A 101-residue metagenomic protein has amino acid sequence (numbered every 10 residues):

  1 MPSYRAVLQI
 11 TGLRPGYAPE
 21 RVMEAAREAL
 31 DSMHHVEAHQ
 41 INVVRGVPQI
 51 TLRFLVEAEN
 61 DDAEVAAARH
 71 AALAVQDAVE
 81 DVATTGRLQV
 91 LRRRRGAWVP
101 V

Functional and structural regions predicted by a protein language model:
M1, R27-D31, V43-Q49: Glycine/serine-rich loop-strand microenvironments at binding/catalytic pocket rims
M1-S3, T11-P15, D81-V101: Short, charged, intrinsically disordered terminal tails
Y4-L8, I50-L52: Hydrophobic residues positioned within well-ordered beta-strands of beta-sheet architectures
P15-Y17, D61: Intrinsically disordered, low-complexity acidic/polar segments
Y17-H35: Short amphipathic alpha-helix segments
A26-L30, A72-E80: Short, non-transmembrane amphipathic alpha-helical segments
H34-V43, T84-R92: Short beta-strand elements
H35-H70, A74: Short, intrinsically disordered low-complexity segments
